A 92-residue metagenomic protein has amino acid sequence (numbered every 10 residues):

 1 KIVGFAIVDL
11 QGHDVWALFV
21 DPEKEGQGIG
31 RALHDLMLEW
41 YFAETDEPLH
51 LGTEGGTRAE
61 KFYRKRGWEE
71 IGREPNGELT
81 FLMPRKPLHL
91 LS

Functional and structural regions predicted by a protein language model:
K1-E23, H34-L36, W40, E74-N76: Acetyl-CoA-dependent GNAT
G4-A6, Q27-R31, L49: Short, functional N-terminal and low-complexity linear motifs
A17, D21-D35, E54-K61, K65-R66: Conserved glycine-rich acetyl-CoA-binding loop
H50-K61, P75-T80, R85-K86: Conserved beta-strand-loop-alpha-helix junction that forms the acyl-donor binding cleft
G67-G72: Short secondary-structure junctions
P87-S92: Short, charged/polar, Gly/Pro-enriched secondary-structure boundary elements
